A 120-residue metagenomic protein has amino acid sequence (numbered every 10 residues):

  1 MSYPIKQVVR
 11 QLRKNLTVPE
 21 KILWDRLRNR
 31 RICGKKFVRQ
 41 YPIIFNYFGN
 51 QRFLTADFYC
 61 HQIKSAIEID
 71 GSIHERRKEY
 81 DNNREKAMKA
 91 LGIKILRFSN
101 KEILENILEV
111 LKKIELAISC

Functional and structural regions predicted by a protein language model:
M1-N46, C120: Solvent-exposed, charged helical/coil patches that constitute nucleic-acid or partner-interaction surfaces
F45-F48, F53-A117: Basic, amphipathic alpha-helical patches used to engage nucleic acids or provide basic targeting signals, exemplified
